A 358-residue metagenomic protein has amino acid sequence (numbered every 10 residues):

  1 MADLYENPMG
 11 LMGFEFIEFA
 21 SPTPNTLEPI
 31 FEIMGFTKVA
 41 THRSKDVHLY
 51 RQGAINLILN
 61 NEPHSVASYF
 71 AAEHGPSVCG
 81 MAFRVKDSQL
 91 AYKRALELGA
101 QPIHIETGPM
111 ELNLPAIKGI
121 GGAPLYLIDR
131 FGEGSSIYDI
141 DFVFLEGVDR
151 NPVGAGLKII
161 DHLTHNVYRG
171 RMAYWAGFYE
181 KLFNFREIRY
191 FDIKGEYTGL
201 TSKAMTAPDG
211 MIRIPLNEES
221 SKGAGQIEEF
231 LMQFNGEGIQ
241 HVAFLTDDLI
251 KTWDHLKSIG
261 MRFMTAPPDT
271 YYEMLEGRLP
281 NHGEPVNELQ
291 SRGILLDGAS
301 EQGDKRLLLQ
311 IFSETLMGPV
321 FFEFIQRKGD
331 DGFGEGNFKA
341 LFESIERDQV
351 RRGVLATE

Functional and structural regions predicted by a protein language model:
M1-D3, Q310, E314-E358: TerminUS-proximal long segments
M1-F144, H162, R169, A173 (+1 more regions): An N-terminus-focused feature that recognizes amino-terminal "leader" regions
L11-S21, E146-R213, E219-G223, Q233-D269 (+3 more regions): Surface-exposed interaction/gating patches
L27-E32, A95, F178-E180, L256 (+1 more regions): Conserved active-site tyrosine of GNAT-family acetyltransferases
M34-A71, N113-G134, Y138-I140, I188-Q233 (+1 more regions): Conserved short beta-strand elements that form part of the metal-binding/catalytic scaffold of enzyme active sites
F83-D87, D161, T246, L355-E358: A short, charged
G134-L145, G332-F342: A short, polar/charged loop-to-alpha-helix boundary motif
